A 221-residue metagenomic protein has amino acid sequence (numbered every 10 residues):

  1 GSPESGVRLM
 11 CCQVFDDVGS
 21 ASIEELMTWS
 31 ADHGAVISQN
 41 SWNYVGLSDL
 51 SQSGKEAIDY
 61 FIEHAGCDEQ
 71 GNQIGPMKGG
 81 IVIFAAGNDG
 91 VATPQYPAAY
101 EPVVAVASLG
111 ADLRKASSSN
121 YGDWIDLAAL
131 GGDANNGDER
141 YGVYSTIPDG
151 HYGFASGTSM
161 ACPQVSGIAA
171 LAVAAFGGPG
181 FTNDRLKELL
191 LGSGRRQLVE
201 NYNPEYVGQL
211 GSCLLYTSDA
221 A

Functional and structural regions predicted by a protein language model:
G1-A21, V45-D49, M77-K78, A99-P102 (+5 more regions): Subtilisin-like serine protease catalytic core
R8-Q13, V36-S41, I81-A85, V104-A107 (+2 more regions): Structural recognition of the beta-strand scaffold that forms the well-ordered cores of secreted hydrolase catalytic
F15-V18, N43-L47, N88-A92, G110-R114 (+3 more regions): Solvent-exposed loop/turn segments at secondary-structure junctions within structured extracellular/periplasmic domains
S22-E25, H33, S53-Y60, E101 (+3 more regions): Extracytoplasmic/secreted proteins, especially bacterial periplasmic and envelope-associated proteins
T28, H33-W42, L50, K78-G80 (+3 more regions): C-terminal subdomain of the subtilisin-like protease fold in secreted/lumenal serine endopeptidases
Q52-I81: Catalytic-core regions built around general acid/base machinery
H64, N88, L171-G178: Active-site catalytic microenvironments for nucleophilic, acid-base chemistry
Q95-A174: Extracellular S/T/G-rich loop segment that most often corresponds to the catalytic His/Ser-adjacent loop
